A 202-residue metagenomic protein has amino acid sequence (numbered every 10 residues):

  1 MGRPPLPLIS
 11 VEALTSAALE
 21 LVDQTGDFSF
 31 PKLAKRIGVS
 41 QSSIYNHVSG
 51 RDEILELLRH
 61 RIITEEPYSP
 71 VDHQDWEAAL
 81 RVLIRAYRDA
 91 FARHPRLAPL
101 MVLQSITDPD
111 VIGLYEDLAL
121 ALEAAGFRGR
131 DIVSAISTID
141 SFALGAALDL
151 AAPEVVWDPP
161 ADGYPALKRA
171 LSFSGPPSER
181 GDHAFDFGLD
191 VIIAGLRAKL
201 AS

Functional and structural regions predicted by a protein language model:
M1-K32, V48-E56: Basic, helix-initiating cap at the start of DNA-binding domains
E12-E20, R36, E53-V71, A78 (+2 more regions): Alpha-helical structural segments
T15, L19-D23, I63, R88 (+4 more regions): Regular secondary-structure segments
L33-R36, I44: Append "Primarily bacterial transcriptional regulators
H47-V48, A135: Residues in the recognition helix of alpha-helical DNA-binding motifs
P67-D110, I139: Hydrophobic alpha-helical connector segments
L114-A161, L196-K199: Hydrophobic alpha-helical bundle segments that form small-molecule/ligand-binding pockets
V155-S202: C-terminal peripheral helix-coil segments that are non-catalytic and often amphipathic
